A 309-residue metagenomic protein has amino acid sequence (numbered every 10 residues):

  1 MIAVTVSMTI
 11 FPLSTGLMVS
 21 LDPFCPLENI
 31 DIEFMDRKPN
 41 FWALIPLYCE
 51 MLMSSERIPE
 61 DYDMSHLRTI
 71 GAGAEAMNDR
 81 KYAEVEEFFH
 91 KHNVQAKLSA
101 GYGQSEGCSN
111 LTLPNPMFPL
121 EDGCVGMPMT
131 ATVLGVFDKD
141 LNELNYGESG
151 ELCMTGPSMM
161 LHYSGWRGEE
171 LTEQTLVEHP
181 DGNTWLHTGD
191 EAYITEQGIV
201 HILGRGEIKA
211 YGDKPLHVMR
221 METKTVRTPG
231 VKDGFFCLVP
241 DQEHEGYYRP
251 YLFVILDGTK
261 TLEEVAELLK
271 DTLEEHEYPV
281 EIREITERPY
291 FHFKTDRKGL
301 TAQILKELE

Functional and structural regions predicted by a protein language model:
I2-N40, S55: Conserved AMP-binding/adenylation subdomain of ANL enzymes
P39-A43, M53-E121, V133: Gly/Ser/Thr-rich phosphate-binding loop
G123-P128, G182-T184: Short Gly/Pro-enriched turn/cap motifs at secondary-structure boundaries
M127-A131, N142-V177, K214-L216: Conserved ATP/PPi-binding loop(s) of AMP-dependent carboxylate-activating enzymes
G135-T155, Y193-Q197, K260-L262: Conserved beta-loop-beta connector loops within the AMP-binding
G156, L161, E178, N183-T184 (+1 more regions): AMP-binding/adenylate-forming catalytic core of the ANL superfamily
L273-T295: AMP-binding/adenylate-forming catalytic domain of the ANL superfamily
K294-E309: Phosphopantetheine-dependent thiolation modules in NRPS/PKS and related acyl-activating systems
